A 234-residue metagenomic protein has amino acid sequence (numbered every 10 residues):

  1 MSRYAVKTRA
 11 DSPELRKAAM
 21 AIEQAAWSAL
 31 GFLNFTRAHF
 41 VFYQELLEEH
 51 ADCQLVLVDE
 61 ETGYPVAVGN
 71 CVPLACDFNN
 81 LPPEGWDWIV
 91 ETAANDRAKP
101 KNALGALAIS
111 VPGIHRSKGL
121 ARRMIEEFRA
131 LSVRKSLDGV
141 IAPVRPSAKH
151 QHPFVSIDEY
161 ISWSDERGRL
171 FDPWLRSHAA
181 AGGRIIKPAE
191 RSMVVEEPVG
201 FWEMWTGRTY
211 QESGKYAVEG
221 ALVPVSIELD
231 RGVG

Functional and structural regions predicted by a protein language model:
M1-E84: Short amphipathic alpha-helix that is part of the acyltransferase structural core
A18, I22, E127, R176-A181: Amphipathic alpha-helical segments that form well-ordered structural scaffolds and often line/cohere around active
F42, G105-A106, M124-F128, W174: Short, hydrophobic/aromatic alpha-helical segments in well-folded domains
V56, G105, G139-R145, I185-E190: A structural signal for short, well-ordered beta-strand segments and their strand-loop junctions that often border
G69-A108, P146-F171, A189-T209, Y216: Conserved acyl-donor/pantetheine-binding loop and adjacent beta-alpha core of acyl/acetyltransferases and related
V111-I114: Active-site acidic-Proline motif in GNAT/NAT acetyltransferases
R116-V133, G139-A142: Conserved acetyl-CoA-binding loop-helix of GNAT-fold acetyltransferases
L170-R176, A181-R184, M193-G234: C-terminal "cap" of GNAT-fold acetyltransferases
